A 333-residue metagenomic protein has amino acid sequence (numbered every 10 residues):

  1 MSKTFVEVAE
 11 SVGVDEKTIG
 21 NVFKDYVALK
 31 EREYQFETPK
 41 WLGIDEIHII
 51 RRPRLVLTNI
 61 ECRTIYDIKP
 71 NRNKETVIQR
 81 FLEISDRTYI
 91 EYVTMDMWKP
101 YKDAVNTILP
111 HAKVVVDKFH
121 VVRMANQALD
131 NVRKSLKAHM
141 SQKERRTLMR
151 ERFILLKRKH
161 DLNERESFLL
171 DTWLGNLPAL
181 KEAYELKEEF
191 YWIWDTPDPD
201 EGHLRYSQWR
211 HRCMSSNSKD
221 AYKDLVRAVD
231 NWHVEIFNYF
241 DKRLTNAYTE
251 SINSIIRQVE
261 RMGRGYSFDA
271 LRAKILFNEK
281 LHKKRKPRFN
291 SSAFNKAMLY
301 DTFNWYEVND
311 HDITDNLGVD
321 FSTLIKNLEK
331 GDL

Functional and structural regions predicted by a protein language model:
M1, G13, K24, A28 (+4 more regions): Non-catalytic alpha-helical coupling and interface elements of nucleotide-dependent molecular machines and regulators
M1-K3, D195: Short, amphipathic alpha-helical "recognition" segments used to contact nucleic acids or chromatin
E7-V12: Short alpha-helical "recognition helix" segments of helix-turn-helix
D15-A104, H111: RNase H-like nuclease fold core
R51-P53, E61, D86-H111, V115 (+2 more regions): Acidic/histidine-rich catalytic cores and adjacent linkers of DNA breakage/strand-transfer/modification proteins
P70-N73, D117-V122: Short, acidic/turn-prone active-site loops that include or flank metal/cofactor- and phosphate-binding residues
V121-Q142: Short alpha-helix plus adjacent loop in nuclease-associated cores
